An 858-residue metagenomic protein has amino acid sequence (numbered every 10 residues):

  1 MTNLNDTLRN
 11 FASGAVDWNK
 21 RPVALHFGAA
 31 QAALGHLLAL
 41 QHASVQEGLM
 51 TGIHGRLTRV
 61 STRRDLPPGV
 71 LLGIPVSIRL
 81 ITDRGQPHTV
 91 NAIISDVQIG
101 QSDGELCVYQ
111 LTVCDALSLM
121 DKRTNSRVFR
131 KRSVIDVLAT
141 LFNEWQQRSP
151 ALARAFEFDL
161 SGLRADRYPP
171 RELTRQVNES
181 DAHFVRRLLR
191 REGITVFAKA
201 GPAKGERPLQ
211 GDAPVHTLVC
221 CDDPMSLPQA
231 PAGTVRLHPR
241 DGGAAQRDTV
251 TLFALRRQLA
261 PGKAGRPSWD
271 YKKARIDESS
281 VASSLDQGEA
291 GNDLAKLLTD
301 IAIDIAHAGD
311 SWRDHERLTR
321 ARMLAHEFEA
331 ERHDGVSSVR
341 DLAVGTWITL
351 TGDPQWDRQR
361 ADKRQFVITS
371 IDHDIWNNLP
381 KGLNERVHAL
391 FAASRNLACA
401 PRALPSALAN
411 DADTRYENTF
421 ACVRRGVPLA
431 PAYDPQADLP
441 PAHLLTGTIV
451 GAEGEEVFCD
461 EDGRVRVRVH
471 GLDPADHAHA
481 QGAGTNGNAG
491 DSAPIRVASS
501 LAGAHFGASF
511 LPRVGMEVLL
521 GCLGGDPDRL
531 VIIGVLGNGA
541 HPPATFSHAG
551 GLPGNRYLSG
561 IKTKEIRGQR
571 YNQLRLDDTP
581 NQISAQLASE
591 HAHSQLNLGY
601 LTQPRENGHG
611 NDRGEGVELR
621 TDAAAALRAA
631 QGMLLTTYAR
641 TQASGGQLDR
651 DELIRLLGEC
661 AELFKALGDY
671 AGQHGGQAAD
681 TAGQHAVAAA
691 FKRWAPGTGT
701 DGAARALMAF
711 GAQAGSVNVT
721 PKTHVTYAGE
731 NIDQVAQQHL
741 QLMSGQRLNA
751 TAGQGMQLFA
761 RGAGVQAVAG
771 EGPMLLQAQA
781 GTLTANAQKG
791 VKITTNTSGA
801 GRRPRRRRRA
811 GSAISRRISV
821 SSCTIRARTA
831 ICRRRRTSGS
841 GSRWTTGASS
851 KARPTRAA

Functional and structural regions predicted by a protein language model:
M1-A857: Amphipathic alpha-helical and helix-coil boundary elements used as assembly and membrane-proximal scaffolds
